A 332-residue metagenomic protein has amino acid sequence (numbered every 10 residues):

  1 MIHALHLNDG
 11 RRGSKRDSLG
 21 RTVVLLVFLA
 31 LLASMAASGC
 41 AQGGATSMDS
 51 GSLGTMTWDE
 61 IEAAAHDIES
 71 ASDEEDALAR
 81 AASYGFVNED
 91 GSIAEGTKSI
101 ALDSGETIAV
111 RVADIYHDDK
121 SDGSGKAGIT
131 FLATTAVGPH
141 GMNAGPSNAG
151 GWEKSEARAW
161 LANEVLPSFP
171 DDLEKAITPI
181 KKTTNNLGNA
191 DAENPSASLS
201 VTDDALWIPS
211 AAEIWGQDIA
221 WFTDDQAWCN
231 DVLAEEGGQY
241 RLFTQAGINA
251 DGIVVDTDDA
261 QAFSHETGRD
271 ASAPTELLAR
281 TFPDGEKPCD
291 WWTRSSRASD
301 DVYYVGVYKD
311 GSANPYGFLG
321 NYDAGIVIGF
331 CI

Functional and structural regions predicted by a protein language model:
M1-S50: Gram-positive cell-envelope targeting signals
A45-I332: Collagenous Gly-X-Y triple-helix signature in extracellular proteins
